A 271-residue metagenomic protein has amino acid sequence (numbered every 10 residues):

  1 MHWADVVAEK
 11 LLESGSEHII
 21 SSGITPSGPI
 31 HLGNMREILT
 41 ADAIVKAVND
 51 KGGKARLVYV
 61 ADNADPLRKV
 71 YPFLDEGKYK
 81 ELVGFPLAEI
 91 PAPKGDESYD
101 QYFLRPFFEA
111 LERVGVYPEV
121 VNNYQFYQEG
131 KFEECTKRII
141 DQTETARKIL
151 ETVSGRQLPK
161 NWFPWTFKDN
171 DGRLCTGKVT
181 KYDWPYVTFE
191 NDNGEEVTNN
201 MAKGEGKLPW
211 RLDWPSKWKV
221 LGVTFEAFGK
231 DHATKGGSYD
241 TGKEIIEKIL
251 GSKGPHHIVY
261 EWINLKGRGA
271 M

Functional and structural regions predicted by a protein language model:
M1-G23, Q142-T145, T152-M271: Alpha-helical recognition segments enriched in aromatics with Gly/Pro capping that present substrate-recognition
M1-R147, G242-E244, K248-I249: N-terminal Rossmann-like or analogous alpha/beta NTP/dinucleotide-binding catalytic cores that position adenine
